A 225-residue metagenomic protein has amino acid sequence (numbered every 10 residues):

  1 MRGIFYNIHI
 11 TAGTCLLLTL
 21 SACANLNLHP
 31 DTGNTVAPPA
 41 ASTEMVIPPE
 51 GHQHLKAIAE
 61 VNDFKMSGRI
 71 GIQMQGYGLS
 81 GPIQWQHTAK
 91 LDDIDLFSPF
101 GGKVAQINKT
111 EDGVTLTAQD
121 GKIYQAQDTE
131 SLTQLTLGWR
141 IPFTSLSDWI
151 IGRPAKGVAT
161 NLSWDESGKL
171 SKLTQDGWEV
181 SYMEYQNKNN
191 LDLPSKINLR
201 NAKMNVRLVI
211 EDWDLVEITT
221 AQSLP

Functional and structural regions predicted by a protein language model:
M1-G13: Bacterial N-terminal signal peptides that target proteins for export
T19-A22: C-terminal motif of bacterial Sec signal peptides marking the signal peptidase cleavage site
A24-N27: Bacterial signal peptide processing site
H29-V61: Post-signal peptide N-terminal segment of mature Sec-exported envelope proteins
Q53-G76: A short, Trp-centered hydrophobic/proline-enriched beta-strand micro-motif
L91-W139: An acidic-aromatic
A118-D176: Flexible, processing/modification-adjacent segments and terminal tails in exported/periplasmic/extracellular proteins
I151-P225: Gly/Pro-enriched, hydrophobic low-complexity segments that function as extracytoplasmic propeptides/linkers
